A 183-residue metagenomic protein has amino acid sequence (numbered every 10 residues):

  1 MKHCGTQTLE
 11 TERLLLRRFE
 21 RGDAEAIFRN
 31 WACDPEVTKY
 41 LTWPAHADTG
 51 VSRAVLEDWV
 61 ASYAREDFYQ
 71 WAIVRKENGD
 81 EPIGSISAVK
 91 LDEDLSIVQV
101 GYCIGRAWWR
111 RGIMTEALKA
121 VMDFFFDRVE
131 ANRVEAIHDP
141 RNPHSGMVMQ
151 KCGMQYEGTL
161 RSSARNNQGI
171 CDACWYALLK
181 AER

Functional and structural regions predicted by a protein language model:
M1-A26, N30-E36, Q70-R183: Acyl-donor (CoA/ACP) binding surface of acyl/acetyltransferases
W31-A32, L41, Y63-A64: Hydrophobic residues in alpha-helical segments
T38-D58, Y69: Conserved GNAT-fold acetyl-CoA-binding loop/helix
D48-G50, Y63, Q168: A short hydrophobic/aromatic micro-motif that marks alpha-helical segments and, especially, helix-coil
D58-S62, F124: A generic secondary-structure signal
A61-D67, M154: Short loop/turn motifs at secondary-structure junctions and domain boundaries
